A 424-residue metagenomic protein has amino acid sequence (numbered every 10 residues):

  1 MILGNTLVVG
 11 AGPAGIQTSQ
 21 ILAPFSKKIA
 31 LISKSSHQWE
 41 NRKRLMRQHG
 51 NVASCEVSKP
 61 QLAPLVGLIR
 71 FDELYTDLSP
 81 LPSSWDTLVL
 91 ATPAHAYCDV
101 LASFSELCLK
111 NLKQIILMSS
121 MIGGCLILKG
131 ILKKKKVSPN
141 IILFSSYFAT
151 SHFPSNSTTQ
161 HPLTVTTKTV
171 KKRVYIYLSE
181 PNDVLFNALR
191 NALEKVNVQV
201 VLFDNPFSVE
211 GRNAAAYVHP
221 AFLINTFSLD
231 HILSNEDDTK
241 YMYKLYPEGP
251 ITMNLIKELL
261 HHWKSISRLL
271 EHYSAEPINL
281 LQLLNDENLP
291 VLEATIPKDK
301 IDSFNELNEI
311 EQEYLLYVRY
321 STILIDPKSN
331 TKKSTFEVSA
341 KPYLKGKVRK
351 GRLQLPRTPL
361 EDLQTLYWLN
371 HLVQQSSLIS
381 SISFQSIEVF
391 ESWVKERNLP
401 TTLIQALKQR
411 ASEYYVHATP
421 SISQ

Functional and structural regions predicted by a protein language model:
M1-P60: NAD(P)+-binding Rossmann beta1-loop-alpha1 motif at the extreme N-terminus of oxidoreductases
P64-C108, Q114: Rossmann-like NAD(P)-binding element
V89, Y97-T158: Rossmann-like NAD(P)(H) cofactor-binding subdomain of soluble oxidoreductases
I127, A188, A192, E258-H272 (+2 more regions): Amphipathic alpha-helical segments that form well-ordered structural scaffolds and often line/cohere around active
L128-D230: Rossmann-fold dinucleotide-binding core
V209-P356, L363: C-terminal substrate-binding/catalytic lobe of Rossmann-fold NAD(P)-dependent dehydrogenases
E361-S383: C-terminal interaction module
S376-Q424: C-terminal amphipathic alpha-helical interaction region
